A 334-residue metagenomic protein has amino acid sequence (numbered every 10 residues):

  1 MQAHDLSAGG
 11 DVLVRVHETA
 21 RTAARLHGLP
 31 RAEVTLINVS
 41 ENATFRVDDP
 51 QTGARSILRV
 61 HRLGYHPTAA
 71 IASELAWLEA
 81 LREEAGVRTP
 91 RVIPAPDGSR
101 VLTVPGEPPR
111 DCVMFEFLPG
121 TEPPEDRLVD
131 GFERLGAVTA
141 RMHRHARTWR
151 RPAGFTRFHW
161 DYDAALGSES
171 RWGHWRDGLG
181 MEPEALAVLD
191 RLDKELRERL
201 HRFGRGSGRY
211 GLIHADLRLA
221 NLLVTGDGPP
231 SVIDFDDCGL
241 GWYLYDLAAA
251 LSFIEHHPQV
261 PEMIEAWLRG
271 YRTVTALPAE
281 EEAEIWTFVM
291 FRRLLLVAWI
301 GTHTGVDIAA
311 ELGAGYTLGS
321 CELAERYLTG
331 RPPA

Functional and structural regions predicted by a protein language model:
M1-D97, G226, P333-A334: Conserved NTP-binding catalytic cores of kinases and kinase-like/nucleotidyltransferase enzymes across multiple kinase
Q2-S7, H174-W175, L295-A334: ATP/Mg2+ or Mg2+-diphosphate-binding catalytic cores that bind nucleotide phosphates or diphosphates via glycine-rich
S40-L58, V92, K194-L244: Active-site acidic catalytic loop and adjacent metal/ATP-binding pocket of ATP-dependent phosphoryl transfer enzymes
D49-R151: ATP-binding pocket architecture of kinase catalytic cores
L63, G98, R110-E125, S170-G180 (+1 more regions): A glycine-centered beta->alpha junction motif in the catalytic cores of kinase/phosphotransferase enzymes
P123-A187, G208-Y210: A cross-family kinase active-site recognition segment
D130, L277-V289: All-alpha amphipathic helical-bundle segments outside canonical DNA-binding/catalytic cores that form hydrophobic
L244-A276, F291-D307: Active-site activation/catalytic loop segments of kinase-like enzymes and analogous catalytic loops in related
